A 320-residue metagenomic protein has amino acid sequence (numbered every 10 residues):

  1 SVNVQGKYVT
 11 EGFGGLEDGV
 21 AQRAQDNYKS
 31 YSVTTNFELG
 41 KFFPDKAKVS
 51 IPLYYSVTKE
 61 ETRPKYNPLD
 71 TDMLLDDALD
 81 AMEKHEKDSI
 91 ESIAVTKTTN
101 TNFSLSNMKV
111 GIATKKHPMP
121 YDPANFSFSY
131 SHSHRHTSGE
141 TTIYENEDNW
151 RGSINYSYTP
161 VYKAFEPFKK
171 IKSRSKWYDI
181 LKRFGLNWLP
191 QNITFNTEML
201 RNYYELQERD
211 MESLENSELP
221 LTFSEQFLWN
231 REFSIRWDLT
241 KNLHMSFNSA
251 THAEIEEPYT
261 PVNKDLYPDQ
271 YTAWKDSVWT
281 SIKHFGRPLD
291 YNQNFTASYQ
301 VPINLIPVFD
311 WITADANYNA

Functional and structural regions predicted by a protein language model:
S1-A320: Exposed, low-structure sequence patches enriched in small/polar residues
